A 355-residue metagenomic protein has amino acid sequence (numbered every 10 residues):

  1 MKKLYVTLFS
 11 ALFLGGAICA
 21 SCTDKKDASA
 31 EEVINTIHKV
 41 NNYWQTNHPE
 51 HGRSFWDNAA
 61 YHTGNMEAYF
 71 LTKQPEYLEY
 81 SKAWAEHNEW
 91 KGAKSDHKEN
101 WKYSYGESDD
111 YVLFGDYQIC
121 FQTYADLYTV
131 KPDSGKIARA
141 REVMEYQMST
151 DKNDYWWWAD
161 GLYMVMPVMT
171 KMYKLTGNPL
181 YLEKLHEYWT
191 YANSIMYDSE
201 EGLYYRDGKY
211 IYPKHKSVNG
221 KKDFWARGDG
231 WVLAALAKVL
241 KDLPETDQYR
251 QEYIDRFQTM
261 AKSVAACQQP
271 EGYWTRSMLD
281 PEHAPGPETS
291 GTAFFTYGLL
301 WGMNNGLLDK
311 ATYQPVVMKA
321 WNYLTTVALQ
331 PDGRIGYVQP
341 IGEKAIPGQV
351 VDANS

Functional and structural regions predicted by a protein language model:
M1-A28: Bacterial Sec-dependent N-terminal signal peptides
S29-I34, V40-A59, A68-G115, F121 (+5 more regions): CBM-like carbohydrate-recognition segments
I34-R53, T63, F70, G92 (+4 more regions): His/Met- and acidic-residue-enriched segments that coordinate or traffic transition-metal cofactors and support
P49, K73, E89-K94, P132 (+6 more regions): Helix-capping and short linker residues that terminate individual alpha-solenoid repeat units
T63-F70, Q122-T129, P167-K174, A234-D242 (+1 more regions): Short glycine/serine- and small hydrophobic-enriched flexible loop segments
S134-M169: Asp-box/WD-like beta-propeller blade repeats and closely related beta-sheet repeat scaffolds
D160, T170-M278, P285-T296, L308-G342 (+1 more regions): Extended ligand-binding clefts on enzyme/binding-domain cores
